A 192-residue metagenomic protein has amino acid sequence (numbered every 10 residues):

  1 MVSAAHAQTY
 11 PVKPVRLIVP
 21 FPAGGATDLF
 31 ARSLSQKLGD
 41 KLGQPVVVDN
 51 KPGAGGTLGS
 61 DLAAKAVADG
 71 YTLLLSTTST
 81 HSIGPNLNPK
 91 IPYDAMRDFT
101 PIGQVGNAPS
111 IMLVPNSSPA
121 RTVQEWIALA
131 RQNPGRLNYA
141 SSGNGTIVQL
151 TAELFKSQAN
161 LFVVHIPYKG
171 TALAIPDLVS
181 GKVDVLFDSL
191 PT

Functional and structural regions predicted by a protein language model:
V2-L17, A23, D40-L42, V67-T72 (+1 more regions): Immediate post-signal peptide segment of exported/extracytoplasmic ligand-binding proteins
L17-F30, A54, S141-I147: Extracytoplasmic "Venus flytrap"
T27-G43, Q149-S157: Short, polar/charged alpha-helical segment
L34-K37, L58-L62, N86: Active-site pre-lysine segment of PLP-dependent enzymes
P45-S60: Early extracytoplasmic/lumenal segment of secretory-pathway proteins
T57-S60, A174-I175, T192: Short, hydrophobic alpha-helical packing/hinge segments within bilobed ligand-binding/sensory domains
K65-Y71, T78, N86-L173, D177-S180: Hinge/capping helix and adjacent helix->loop/strand transition within the periplasmic-binding protein
L75-T80, T171, D188-T192: Beta->alpha turn/N-cap motifs
